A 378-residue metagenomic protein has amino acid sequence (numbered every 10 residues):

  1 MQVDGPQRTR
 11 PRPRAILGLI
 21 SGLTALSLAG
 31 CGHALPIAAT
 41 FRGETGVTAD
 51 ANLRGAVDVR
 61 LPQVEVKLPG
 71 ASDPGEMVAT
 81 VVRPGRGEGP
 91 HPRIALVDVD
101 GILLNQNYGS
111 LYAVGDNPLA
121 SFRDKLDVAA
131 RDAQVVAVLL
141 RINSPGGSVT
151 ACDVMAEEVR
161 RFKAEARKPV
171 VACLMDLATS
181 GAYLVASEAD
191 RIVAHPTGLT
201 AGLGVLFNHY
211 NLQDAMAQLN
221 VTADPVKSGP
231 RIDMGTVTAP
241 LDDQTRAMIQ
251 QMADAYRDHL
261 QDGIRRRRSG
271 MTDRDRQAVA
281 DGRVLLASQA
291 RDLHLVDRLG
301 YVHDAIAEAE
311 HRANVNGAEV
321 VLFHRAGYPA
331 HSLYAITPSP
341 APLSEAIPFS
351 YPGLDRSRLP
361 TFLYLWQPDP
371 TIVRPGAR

Functional and structural regions predicted by a protein language model:
Q2-A172, L177-A178, L184, A189-A194 (+1 more regions): N-terminal organellar transit peptides
T197-V205: Active-site loop architecture of trypsin-fold serine endopeptidases
